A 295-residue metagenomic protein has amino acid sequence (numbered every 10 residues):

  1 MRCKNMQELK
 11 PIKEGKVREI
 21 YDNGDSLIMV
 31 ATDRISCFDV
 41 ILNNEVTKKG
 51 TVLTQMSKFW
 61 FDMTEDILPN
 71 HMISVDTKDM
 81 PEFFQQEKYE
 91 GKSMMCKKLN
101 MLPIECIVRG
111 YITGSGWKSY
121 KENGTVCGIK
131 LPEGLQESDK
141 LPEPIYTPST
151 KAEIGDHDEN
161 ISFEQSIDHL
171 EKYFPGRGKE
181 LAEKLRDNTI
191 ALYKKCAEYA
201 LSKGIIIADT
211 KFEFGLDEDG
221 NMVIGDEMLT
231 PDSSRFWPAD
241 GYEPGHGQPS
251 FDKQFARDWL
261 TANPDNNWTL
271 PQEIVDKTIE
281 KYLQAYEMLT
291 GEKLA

Functional and structural regions predicted by a protein language model:
M1-E153, N266-A295: Active-site loop/lid in soluble adenylation, ligation, and acyl-transfer enzymes
N5-E8, Y199-S202, V223: Intrinsically disordered, low-complexity segments enriched in polar/charged residues with Gly/Pro, especially when
S26, M101-P103, K203-I207, D219-M222: Coil-to-beta-strand transition motifs
F38, W117-K118, D219, S233-R235: Intrinsically disordered, low-complexity acidic/polar segments
V108, I207-M228: Conserved metal-phosphate-binding beta-hairpin within the catalytic cores of diverse ATP-dependent phosphoryl-transfer
E122-N123, L131-E180, I224, M228-L289: Anionic ligand-binding catalytic core segments
G176-A208: A long amphipathic alpha-helix within ATP-dependent nucleotide-binding catalytic cores
